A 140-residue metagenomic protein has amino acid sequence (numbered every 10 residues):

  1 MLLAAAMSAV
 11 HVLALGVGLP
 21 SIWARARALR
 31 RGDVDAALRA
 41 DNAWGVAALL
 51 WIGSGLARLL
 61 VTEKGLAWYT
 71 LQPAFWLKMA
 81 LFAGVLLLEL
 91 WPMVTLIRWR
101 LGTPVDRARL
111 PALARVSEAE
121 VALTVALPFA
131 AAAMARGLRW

Functional and structural regions predicted by a protein language model:
M1-W140: Polytopic transmembrane helical bundles with strong interfacial aromatic enrichment
